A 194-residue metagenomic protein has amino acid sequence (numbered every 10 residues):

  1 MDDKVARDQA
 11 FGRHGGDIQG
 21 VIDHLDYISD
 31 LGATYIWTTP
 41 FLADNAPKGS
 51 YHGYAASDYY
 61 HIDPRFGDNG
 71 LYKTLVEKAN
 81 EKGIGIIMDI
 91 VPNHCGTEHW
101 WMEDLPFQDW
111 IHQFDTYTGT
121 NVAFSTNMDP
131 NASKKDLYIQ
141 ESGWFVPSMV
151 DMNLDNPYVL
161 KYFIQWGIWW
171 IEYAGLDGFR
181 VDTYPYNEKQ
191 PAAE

Functional and structural regions predicted by a protein language model:
M1-A174, P191-E194: Substrate-binding/active-site clefts of carbohydrate-active enzymes
I87, G178-Y184: Short catalytic-loop micro-motif centered on adjacent basic/acidic residues
N187: Active-site environment of divalent metal-dependent phosphoester hydrolases
